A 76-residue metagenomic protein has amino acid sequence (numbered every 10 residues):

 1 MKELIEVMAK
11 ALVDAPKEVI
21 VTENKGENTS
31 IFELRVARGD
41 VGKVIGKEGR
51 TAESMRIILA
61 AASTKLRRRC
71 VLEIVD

Functional and structural regions predicted by a protein language model:
M1-K43, A52-D76: RNA-contacting regions in translation and RNA-metabolism proteins, encompassing KH/S1 modules where present
